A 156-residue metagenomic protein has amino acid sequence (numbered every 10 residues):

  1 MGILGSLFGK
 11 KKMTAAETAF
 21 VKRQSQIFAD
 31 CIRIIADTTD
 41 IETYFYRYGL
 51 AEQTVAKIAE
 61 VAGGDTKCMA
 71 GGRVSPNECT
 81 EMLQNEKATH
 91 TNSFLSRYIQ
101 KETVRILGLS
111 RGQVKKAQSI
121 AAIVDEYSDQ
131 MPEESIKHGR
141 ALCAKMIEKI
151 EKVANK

Functional and structural regions predicted by a protein language model:
M1-K11: Polybasic, Ser/Thr-rich amphipathic helices
G2, K152-K156: Short acidic DE-rich linear segments
K10-A59, C143: Short terminal alpha-helical segments
Y46-H138: Long, low-complexity or tandemly repetitive, helically biased scaffold regions used for multimeric assembly/adhesion
G139-K152: Alpha-helical oligomerization segments
